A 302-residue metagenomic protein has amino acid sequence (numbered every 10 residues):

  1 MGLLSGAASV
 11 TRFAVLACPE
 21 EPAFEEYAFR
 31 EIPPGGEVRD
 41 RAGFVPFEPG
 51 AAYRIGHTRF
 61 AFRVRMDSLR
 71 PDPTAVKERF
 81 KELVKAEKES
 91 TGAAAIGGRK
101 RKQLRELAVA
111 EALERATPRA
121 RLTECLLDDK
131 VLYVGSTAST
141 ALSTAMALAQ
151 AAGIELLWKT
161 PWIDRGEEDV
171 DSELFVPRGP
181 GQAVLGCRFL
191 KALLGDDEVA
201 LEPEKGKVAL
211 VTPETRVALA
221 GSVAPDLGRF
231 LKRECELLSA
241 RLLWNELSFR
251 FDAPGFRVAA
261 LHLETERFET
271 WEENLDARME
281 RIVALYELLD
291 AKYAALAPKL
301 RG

Functional and structural regions predicted by a protein language model:
M1-G302: Intrinsically disordered, low-complexity, charge-rich terminal extensions of nucleic-acid-associated complexes
